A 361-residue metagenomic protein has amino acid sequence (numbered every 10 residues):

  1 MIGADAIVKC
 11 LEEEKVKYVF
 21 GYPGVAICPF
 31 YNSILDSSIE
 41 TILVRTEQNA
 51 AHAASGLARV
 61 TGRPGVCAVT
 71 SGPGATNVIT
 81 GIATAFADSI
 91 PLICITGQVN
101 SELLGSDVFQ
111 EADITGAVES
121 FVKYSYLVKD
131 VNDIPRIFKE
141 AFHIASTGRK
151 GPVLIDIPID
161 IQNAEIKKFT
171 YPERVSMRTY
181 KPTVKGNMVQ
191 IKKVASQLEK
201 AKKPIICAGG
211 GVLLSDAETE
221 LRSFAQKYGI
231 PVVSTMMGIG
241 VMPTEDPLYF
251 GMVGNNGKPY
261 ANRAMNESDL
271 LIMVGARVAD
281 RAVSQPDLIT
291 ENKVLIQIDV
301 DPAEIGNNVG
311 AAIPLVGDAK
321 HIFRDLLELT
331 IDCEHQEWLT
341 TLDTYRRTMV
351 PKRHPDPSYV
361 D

Functional and structural regions predicted by a protein language model:
M1-E14, D133-A201, D325-Q336, T344-T348: Cofactor-/ligand-binding subdomain signature composed of acidic, glycine-rich, tryptophan-containing flexible loops
A4-V8, K17, V25, F30-L35 (+1 more regions): Active-site diphosphate/adenylate-binding microenvironment
K17-S55, G186-N187, K193-L271: Anionic-ligand anchoring segments at beta-strand to alpha-helix junctions in alpha/beta enzyme folds, i.e., glycine
K17-Y18, R59-T70, A75-T96, E119-P172 (+3 more regions): Structural signature of the thiamine diphosphate
A26, V99-N100, I157-N163, G210-V212 (+2 more regions): Glycine-rich beta-alpha junction loops
S33-L35, G56, V99-F121, T244-Y249 (+2 more regions): Active-site-proximal loop->helix
V44, S125-D130, F250-G254, I313-F323: Short acidic-hydrophobic, aromatic-tinged amphipathic segments that line or gate anion-handling sites
N132, N292-D361: Phosphate/pyrophosphate-binding active-site segments
